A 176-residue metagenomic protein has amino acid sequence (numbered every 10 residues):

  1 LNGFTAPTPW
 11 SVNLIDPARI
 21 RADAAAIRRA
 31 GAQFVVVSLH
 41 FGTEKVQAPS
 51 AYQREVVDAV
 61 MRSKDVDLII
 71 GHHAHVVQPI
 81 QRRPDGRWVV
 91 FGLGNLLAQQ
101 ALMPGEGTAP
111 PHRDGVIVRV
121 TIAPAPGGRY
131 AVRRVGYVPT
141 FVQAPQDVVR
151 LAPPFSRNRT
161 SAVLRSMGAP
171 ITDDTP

Functional and structural regions predicted by a protein language model:
L1-P176: Acidic, metal/ion-coordinating pockets
